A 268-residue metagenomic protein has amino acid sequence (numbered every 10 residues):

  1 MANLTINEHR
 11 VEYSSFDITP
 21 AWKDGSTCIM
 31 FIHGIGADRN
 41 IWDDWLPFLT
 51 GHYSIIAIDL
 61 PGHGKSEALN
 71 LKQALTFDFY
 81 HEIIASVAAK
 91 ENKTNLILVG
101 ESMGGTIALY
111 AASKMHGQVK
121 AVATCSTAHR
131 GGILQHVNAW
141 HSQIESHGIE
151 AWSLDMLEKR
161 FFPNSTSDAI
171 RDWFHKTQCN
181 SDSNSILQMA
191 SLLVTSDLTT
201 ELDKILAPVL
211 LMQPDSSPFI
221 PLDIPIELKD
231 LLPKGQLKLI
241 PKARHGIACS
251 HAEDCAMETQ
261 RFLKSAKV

Functional and structural regions predicted by a protein language model:
M1-M30, T50-S54, K93-T94, N180 (+1 more regions): Alpha/beta-hydrolase fold catalytic core
S14-T19, D44-P47, I56-V99, M257: Active-site loop/oxyanion-hole signature of alpha/beta-hydrolase fold enzymes
G34-D44, I55: Serine-hydrolase catalytic-loop signature spanning alpha/beta hydrolases and amidase-signature enzymes
T106-K114, Q118-G148: Flexible "cap/lid" loop of the alpha/beta hydrolase fold
G132-Q135, S146-K204: Conserved alpha/beta-hydrolase catalytic His-Asp/Glu region
I205, L211-Q213: Short beta-strand/loop motif that positions the catalytic acidic residue of the alpha/beta-hydrolase fold
S216-I220: Acidic catalytic loop of the alpha/beta-hydrolase fold
A243-A256: Catalytic histidine-centered segment of alpha/beta-hydrolase-like enzymes
